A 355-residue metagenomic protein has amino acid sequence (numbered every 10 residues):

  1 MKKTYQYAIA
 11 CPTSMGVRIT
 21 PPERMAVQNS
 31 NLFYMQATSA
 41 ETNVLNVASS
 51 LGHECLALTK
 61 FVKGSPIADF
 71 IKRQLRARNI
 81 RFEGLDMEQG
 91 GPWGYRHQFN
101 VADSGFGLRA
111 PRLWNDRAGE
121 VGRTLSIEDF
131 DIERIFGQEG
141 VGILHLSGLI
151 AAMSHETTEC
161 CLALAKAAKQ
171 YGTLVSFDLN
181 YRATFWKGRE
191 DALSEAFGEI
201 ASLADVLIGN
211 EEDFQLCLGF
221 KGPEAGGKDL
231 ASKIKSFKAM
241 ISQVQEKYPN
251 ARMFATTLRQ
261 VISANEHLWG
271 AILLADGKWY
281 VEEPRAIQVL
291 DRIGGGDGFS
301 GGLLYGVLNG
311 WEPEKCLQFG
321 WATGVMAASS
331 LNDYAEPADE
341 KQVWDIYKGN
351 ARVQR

Functional and structural regions predicted by a protein language model:
M1-V27, L32: Positively charged, low-complexity intrinsically disordered leader regions
M25-N46: Short catalytic helix/loop segments, enriched in acidic residues and glycine and frequently bearing histidine
S39-S50, C161-A167: Histidine-anchored nucleotide/phosphate-binding helix
C55, F82, V175-F177, I208: Hydrophobic beta-strand scaffold residues
C55-G148, V343-R355: Conserved N-terminal subdomain of the carbohydrate kinase-like
E159-G172, E195-L203: Catalytic-core regions built around general acid/base machinery
F185-D276: Conserved phosphate/ATP/ADP-binding segment of small-molecule kinases
A264, Y280-G349: Conserved post-catalytic alpha-helical subdomain immediately downstream of the catalytic base and nucleotide-binding
